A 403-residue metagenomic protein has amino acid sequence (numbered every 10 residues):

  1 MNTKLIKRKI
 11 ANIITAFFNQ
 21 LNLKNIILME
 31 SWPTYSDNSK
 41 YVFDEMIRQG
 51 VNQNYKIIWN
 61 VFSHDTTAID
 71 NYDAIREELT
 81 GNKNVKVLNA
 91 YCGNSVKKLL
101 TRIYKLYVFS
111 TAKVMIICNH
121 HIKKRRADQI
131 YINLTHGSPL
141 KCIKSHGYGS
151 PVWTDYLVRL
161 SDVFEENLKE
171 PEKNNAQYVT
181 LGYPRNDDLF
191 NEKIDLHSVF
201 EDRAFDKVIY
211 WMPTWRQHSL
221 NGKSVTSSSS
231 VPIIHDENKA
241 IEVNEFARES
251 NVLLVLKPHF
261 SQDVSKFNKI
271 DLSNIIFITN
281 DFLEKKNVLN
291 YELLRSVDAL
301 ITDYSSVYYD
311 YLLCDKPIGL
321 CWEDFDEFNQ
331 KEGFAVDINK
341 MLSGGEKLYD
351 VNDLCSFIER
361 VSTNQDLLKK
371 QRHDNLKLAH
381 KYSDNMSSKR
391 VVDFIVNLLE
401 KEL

Functional and structural regions predicted by a protein language model:
M1-T3, N12, V351-L403: C-terminal amphipathic helix plus adjacent low-complexity, charged tail appended to glycosyltransferase catalytic
M1-W32: Membrane-proximal basic amphipathic "stem/tether" segments
N2-I13, K141-K144, V152-I234, F260-S261 (+1 more regions): A nucleotide-sugar donor-handling region in carbohydrate enzymes
I27-F190: Active-site and donor-binding regions of nucleotide-sugar-utilizing enzymes
I58-K86, W211, R216, I241-L283: Catalytic donor nucleotide-activated moiety binding site of glycosyltransferases and closely related
L100-A112, S261-S306: Donor nucleotide-activated moiety binding/catalytic core segment of transferases that use nucleotide-activated donors
V114-T135, K285-E332: A donor-sugar binding/catalytic signature common to diverse glycosyltransferases and related nucleotide-sugar
N175, D271, S306-A379: Catalytic binding pocket for nucleotide-activated donors in carbohydrate/polymer assembly enzymes
